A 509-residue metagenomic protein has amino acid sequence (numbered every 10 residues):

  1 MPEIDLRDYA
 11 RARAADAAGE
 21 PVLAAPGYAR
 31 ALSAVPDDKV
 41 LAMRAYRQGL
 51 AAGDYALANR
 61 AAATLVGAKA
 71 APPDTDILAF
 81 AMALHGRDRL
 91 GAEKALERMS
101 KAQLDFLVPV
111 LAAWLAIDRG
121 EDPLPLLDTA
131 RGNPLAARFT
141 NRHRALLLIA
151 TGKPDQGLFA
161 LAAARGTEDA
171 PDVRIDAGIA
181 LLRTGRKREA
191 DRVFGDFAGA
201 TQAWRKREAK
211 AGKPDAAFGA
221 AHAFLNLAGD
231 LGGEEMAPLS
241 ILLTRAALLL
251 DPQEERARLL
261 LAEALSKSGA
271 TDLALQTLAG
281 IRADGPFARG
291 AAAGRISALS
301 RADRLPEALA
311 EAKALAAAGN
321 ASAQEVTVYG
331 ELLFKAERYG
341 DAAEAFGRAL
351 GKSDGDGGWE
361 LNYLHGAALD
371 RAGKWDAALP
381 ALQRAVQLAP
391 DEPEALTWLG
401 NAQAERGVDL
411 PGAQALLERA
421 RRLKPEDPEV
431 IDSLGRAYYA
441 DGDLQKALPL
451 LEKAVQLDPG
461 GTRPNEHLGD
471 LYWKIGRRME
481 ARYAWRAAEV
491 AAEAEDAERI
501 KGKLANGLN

Functional and structural regions predicted by a protein language model:
M1-R47, A51-R60, A70-D74, K94 (+3 more regions): N-terminal leader/linker segments that initiate helical-solenoid repeat arrays
P2, P36, K69-A71, Q103-L104 (+11 more regions): Short coil turns that delineate tetratricopeptide repeat
R13, R47, A81, A112-W114 (+10 more regions): Residue-level recognition of tetratricopeptide repeat
D16, L50, L84, I117 (+10 more regions): Position-specific recognition of the canonical hydrophobic site in helix A of tetratricopeptide repeat
G19, G53, R87, G120 (+10 more regions): Residue-level detector of the short coil/turn that links helix A to helix B within each tetratricopeptide repeat
L41, T75, V108-P109, T140 (+11 more regions): TPR alpha-solenoid repeat register
R44-A45, L78-A79, L111-A112, H143 (+10 more regions): Canonical tetratricopeptide repeat
Y55-G67, R89-K101, E121-P134, P154-G166 (+9 more regions): Alpha-helical repeat scaffolds
